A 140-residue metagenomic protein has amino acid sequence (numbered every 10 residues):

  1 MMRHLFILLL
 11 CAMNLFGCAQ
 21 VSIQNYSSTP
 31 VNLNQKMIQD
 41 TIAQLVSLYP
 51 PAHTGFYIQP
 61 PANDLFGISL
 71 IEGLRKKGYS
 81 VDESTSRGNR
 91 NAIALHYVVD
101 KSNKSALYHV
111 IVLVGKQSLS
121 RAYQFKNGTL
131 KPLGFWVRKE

Functional and structural regions predicted by a protein language model:
M1-L5: Positively charged n-region of N-terminal signal peptides that target proteins for export
I7-C11: Hydrophobic helical h-region of N-terminal Sec-dependent signal peptides in bacterial secretory/periplasmic proteins
A12-K36: Bacterial Sec signal peptide processing site at the extreme N-terminus
I38-E72: Post-signal-peptide N-terminal segment of Sec-exported extracytoplasmic proteins
I71-V81: Short helix-loop-beta junction
S80-R90: Short acidic low-complexity segments
N91-E140: Amphipathic beta-strand/beta-sheet edge segments enriched in Tyr/Trp
